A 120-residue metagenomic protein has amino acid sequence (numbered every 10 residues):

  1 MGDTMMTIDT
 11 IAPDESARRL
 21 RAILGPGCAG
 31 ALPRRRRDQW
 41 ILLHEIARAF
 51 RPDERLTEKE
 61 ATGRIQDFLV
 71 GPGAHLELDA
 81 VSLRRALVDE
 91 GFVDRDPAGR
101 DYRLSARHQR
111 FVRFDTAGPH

Functional and structural regions predicted by a protein language model:
M1, S82-E90: Basic amphipathic alpha-helical segments that dock to polyanions
M1-R37: Intrinsically disordered, low-complexity serine/threonine- and proline-rich regulatory segments
P26, G71-A74, F92-V93: Surface-facing alpha-helical segments and adjacent helix-coil boundary elements at the starts of domains
G27-R55: Positively charged, polyanion-binding regions of nucleic-acid-associated proteins
E54-K59, Q66-L83: Short, positively charged loop/turn segments that connect secondary-structure elements
V88-A98: A short, conserved structural fragment
R100-S105: Minor-groove-contacting beta-hairpin "wing" of winged helix-turn-helix DNA-binding domains
Q109-H120: Short, amphipathic alpha-helical interaction segments positioned at domain boundaries
